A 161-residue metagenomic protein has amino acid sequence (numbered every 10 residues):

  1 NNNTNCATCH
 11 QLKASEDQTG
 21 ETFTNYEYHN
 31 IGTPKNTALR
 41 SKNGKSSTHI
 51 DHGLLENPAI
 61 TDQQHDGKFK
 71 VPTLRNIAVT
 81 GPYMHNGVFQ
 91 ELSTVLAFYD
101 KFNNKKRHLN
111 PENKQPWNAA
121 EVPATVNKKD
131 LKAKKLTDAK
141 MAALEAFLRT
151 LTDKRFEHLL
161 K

Functional and structural regions predicted by a protein language model:
N1-F98, N103-H108, L160-K161: Short glycine/threonine-rich turn/loop motifs
T73-L159: Extracellular low-complexity, Gly/Ser/Thr-rich intrinsically disordered linkers and protease-sensitive activation/hinge
